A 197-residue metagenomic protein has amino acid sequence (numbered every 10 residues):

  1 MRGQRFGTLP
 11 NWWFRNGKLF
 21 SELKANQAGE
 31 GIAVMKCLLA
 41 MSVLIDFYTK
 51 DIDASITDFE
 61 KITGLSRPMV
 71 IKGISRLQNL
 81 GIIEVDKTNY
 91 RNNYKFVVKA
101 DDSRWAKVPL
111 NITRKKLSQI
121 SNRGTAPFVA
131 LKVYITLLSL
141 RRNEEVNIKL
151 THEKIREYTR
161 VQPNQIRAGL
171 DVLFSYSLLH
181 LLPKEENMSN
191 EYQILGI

Functional and structural regions predicted by a protein language model:
M1-A54, D58, I62, Q78-K149: Short recognition helix of helix-turn-helix/winged-helix DNA-binding domains
I56-T57, H152-E153, D171: Residues within the helices of the helix-turn-helix
F59, G73-G81, G169-Y176: Basic amphipathic alpha-helical segments that dock to polyanions
P68, N164: Key DNA-contact positions within bacterial/archaeal DNA-binding proteins
K87-N93, P183-Y192: Short, Lys/Arg-rich nucleic-acid/phosphate-binding segment
K149, Q162, N187-Q193: Phosphate-/nucleic-acid-contacting segments
